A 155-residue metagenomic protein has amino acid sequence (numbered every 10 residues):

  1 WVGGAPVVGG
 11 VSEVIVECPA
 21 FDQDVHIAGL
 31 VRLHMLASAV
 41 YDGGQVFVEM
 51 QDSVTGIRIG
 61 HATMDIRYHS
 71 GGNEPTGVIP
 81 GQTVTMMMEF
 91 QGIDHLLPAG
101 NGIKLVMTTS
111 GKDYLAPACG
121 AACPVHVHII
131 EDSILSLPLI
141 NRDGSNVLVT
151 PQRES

Functional and structural regions predicted by a protein language model:
W1-S155: Glycine/threonine-rich phosphate-binding loop and adjacent beta-strand/alpha-helix elements that clamp
